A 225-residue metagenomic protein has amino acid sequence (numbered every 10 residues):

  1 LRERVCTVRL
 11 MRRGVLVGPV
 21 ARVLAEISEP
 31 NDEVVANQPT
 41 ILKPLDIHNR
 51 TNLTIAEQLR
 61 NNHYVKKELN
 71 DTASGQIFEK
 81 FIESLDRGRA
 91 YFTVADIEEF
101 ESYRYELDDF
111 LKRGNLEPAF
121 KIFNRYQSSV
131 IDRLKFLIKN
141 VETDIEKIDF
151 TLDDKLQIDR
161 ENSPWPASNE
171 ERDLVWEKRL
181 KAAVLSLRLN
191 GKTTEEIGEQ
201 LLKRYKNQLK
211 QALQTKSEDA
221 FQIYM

Functional and structural regions predicted by a protein language model:
L1, T7-L16: N-terminal export leaders
R22-M225: Flexible, low-complexity junctional segments that flank or bridge functional domains
